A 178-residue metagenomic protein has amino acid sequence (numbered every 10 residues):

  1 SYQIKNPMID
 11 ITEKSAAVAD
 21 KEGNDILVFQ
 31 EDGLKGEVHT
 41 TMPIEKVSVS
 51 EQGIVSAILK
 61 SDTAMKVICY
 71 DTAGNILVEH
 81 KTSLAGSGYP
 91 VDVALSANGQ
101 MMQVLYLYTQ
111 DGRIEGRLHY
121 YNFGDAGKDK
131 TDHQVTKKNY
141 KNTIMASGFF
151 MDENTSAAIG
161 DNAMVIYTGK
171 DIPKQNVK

Functional and structural regions predicted by a protein language model:
S1, D32-H39, I76-S83, K128-N139 (+1 more regions): A short beta-strand motif characteristic of beta-propeller blades
S1-M42: Post-signal peptide N-terminal segment of secreted/secretory-pathway proteins
Y2-E13, M42-G53, G86-L95, K137-E153 (+1 more regions): Repeated scaffold domains used in trafficking and secretory/extracellular systems, primarily beta-propellers
A16, I54-S56, G99-M102, S156: Hydrophobic beta-strand positions that form the internal "hydrophobic ladder" of WD40/Gbeta-like beta-propeller blades
A19, A57-K60, V104-L107, A158-G160: Residue-level marker for isolated small/hydroxyl-bearing positions within beta-strands of beta-sheet-rich domains
N24-V28, T63-C69, Q110-N122, D161-G169: Structural motif
F29-G33, Y70-N75, F123-A126, G169-I172: Short loop/turn segments that connect beta-strands within beta-propeller blades
D152-K178: Eukaryotic tandem repeat interaction scaffolds
